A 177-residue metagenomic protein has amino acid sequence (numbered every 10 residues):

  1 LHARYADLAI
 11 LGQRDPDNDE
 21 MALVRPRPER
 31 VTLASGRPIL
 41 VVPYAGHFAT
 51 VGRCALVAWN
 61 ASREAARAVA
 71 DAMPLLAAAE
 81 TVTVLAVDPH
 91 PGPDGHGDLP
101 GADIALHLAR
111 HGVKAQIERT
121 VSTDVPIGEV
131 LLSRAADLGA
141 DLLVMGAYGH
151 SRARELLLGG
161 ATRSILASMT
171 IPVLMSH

Functional and structural regions predicted by a protein language model:
L1-A9, R110-L143, G149-L156, I171: Structural beta-alpha unit
H2-L85, S168-H177: Intrinsically disordered or low-complexity boundary/linker segments at protein termini and domain junctions
D17-N18, H90-H96, S122-V125, S151-R152: Short, small-residue-enriched loops and turns at beta-alpha junctions that line or gate enzyme active sites
V24-R27, D98-A102, L131-L132, L157-T162: Charged helix-capping and loop-helix junction motifs
G52-R53, A68, P93-D98, G128-V130 (+1 more regions): Short, well-ordered secondary-structure micro-motifs
A61-V113, E118: Redox- and metal-dependent alpha/beta enzyme cores, enriched for Fe-S-associated oxidoreductases and cofactor-handling
A86, R119, G146-A147, G160 (+1 more regions): Active-site proximal loops enriched in glycine and acidic residues that flank catalytic Cys/His/Asp and coordinate
